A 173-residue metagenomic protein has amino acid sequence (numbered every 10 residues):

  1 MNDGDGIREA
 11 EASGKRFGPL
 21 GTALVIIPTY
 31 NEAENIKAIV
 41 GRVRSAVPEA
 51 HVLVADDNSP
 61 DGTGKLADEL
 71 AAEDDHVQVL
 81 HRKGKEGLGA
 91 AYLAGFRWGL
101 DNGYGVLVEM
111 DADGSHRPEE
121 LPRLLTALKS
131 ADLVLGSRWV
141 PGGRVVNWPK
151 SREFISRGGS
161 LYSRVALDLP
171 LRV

Functional and structural regions predicted by a protein language model:
M1-R42: N-proximal low-complexity "stem/linker" segments adjacent to membrane-targeting elements
T22, H51, H76: Residues at the starts of beta-strands that form the adenosine-phosphate
I27, E49-S59, L80-H81, M110: Short beta-strand/loop segment that forms part of the nucleotide-sugar
E34-A38, D61-L70: Acidic helix N-cap motif at the loop->helix transition within catalytic regions of sugar-transfer enzymes
I36, V43, G95, D113: Residue-level signature of catalytic and energy-coupling elements of molecular machines, predominantly ATP/GTP-dependent
G41-A50: Short, acidic, metal-binding catalytic loop of nucleotide-sugar glycosyltransferases
D56-K65, G114: A conserved acidic beta->alpha catalytic loop
Q78-D101, V106, P118-V173: Acceptor/aglycone-binding surface of glycosyltransferases and processive sugar-polymer synthases
